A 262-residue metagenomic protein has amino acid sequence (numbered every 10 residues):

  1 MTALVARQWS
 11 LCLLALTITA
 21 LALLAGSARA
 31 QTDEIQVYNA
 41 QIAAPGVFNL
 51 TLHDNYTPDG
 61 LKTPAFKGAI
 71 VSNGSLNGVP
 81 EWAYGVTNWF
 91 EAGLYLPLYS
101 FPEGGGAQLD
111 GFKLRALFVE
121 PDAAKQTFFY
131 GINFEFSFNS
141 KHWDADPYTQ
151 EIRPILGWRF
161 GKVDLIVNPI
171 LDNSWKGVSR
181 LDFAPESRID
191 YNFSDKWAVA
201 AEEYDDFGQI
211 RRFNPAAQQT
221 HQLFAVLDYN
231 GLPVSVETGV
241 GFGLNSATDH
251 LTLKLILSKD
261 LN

Functional and structural regions predicted by a protein language model:
M1, L14, Q31-D33: Generic short amphipathic/hydrophobic targeting helices enriched at N-termini, encompassing Sec-type signal peptides
M1-Q8: N-terminal secretory signal peptides that target proteins for export/translocation
A3, I18-A20, A28: N-terminal compositionally biased, intrinsically disordered segments and leader/signal-like regions
W9-C12, L156: Generic recognition of cysteine residues
C12-L24: Bacterial N-terminal signal peptides
R29-N262: Transmembrane beta-barrel domains of Gram-negative outer membranes and organellar outer membranes
